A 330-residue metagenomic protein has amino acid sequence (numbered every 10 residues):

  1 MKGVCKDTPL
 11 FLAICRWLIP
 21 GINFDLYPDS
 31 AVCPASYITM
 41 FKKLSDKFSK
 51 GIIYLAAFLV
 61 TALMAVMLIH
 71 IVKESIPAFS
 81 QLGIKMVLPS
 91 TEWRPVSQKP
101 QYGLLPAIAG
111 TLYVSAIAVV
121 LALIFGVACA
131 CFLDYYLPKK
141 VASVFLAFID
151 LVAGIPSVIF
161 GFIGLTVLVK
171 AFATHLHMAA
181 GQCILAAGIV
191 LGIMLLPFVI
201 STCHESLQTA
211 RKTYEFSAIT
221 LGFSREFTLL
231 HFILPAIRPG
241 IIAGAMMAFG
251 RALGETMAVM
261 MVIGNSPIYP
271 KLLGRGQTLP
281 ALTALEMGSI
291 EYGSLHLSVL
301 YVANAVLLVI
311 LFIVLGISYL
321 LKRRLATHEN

Functional and structural regions predicted by a protein language model:
T8, C15-L18, I22, L26-A57 (+1 more regions): Transmembrane alpha-helical segments of polytopic membrane transport and secretion proteins
F41-K42, I117-I149, F162, K170 (+1 more regions): Transmembrane-helix boundary motif in ABC transporter permease subunits
F41-K47, G51, V72-A118, P138-K139 (+1 more regions): Periplasmic/extracellular loop-to-transmembrane helix junction in inner-membrane transport proteins
A65, I69-V72, I124-C131, F148 (+7 more regions): Membrane-embedded alpha-helices of multi-pass transport/permease systems
D150-L191: Generic hydrophobic transmembrane alpha-helix motif, especially the helices
T202-C203, F223-I263: Transmembrane alpha-helices
H204-Q208, K212, I219, G288-N330: C-terminal transmembrane helix and the adjacent membrane-cytosol boundary/short C-terminal tail of inner/organellar
V259-L308: Interhelical loop and adjacent transmembrane-helix boundary motif in polytopic membrane transport permeases
